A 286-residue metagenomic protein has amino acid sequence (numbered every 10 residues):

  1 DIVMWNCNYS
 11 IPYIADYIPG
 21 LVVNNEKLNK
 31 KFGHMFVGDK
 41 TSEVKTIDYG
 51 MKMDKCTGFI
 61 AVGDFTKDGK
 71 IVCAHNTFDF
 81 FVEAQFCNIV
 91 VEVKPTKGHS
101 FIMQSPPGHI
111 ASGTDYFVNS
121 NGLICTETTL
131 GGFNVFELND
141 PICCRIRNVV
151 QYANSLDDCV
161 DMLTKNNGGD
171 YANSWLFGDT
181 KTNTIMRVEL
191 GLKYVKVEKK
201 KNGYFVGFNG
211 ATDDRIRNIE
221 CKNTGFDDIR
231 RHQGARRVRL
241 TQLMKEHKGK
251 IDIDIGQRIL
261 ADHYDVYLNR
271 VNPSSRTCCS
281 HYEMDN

Functional and structural regions predicted by a protein language model:
D1-G58, V62-D68, F81-V82, H99 (+3 more regions): C-terminus-biased signal that marks the final domain/tail of proteins
A61-L156, D161: Active-site rim segments in enzyme catalytic domains, especially the processed small/beta chain of N-terminal
